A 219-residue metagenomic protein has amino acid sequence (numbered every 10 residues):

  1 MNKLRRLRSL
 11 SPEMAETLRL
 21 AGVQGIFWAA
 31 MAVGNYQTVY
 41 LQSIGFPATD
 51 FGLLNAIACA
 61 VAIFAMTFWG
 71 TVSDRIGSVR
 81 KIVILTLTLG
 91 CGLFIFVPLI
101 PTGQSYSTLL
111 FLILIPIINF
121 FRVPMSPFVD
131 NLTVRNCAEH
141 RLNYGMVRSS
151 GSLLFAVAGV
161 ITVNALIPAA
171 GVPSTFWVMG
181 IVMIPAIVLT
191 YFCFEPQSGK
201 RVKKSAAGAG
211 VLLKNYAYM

Functional and structural regions predicted by a protein language model:
M1-M14, C193-M219: Juxtamembrane intracellular "pre-TM" segments in multi-pass secondary transporters
R6-A60, A217-M219: Helix-loop boundary and gating motifs at the non-cytosolic
G25, L93, S105-P127: Hydrophobic core of transmembrane alpha-helices in multi-pass small-molecule transporters, especially MFS/SLC-type
F64-S78, L166-I167: Helix-to-loop junctions at the C-terminal end of transmembrane segments in multipass secondary transporters
D74-T88: Cytoplasmic membrane-interface "Motif A"-like loop-to-helix N-cap segments of 12-TM Major Facilitator Superfamily
T88-S105: C-terminal ends and interior cores of transmembrane alpha-helices in multi-pass membrane transporters/permeases
I115-S150: Cytoplasmic helix-loop-helix junction between adjacent transmembrane helices in 12-TM secondary transporters
A158, S174-F192: Symmetry-related core transmembrane helices of the 12-TM Major Facilitator Superfamily/SLC fold
